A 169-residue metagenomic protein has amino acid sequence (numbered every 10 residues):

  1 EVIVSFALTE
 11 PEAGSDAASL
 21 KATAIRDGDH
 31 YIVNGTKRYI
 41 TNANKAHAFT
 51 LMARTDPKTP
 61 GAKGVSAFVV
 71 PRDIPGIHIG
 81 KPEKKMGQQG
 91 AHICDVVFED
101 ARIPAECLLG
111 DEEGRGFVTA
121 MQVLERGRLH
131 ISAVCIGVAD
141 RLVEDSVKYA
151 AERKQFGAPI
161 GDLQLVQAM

Functional and structural regions predicted by a protein language model:
E1-L8, M52: A short, Trp-centered hydrophobic/proline-enriched beta-strand micro-motif
V2-I3, G14, L20: Glycine-rich anion-binding loops of enzyme active sites
T9, R54-D56, P71, E99-P104: Solvent-exposed residues in well-ordered beta-strands and their adjoining turns, especially edge/terminal strands
A13, R38-N44, G87-Q88, R126-H130: Glycine-rich phosphate/pyrophosphate-binding beta-alpha loops
A18, H30, N34-I79: A short core secondary-structure module
A22-A24: A structural signal for short hydrophobic beta-strand segments in well-ordered beta-sheet cores
A67, I77-M169: Glycine-rich beta->alpha junctions and the first turn(s) of the following alpha-helix
